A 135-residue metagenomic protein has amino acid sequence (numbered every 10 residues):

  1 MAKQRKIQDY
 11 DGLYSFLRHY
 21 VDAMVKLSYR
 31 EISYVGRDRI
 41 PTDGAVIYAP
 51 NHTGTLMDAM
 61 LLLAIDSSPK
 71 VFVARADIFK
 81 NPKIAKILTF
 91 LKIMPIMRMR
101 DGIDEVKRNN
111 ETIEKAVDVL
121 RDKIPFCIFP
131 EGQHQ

Functional and structural regions predicted by a protein language model:
M1-R5: A short, surface-exposed helix-loop junction/capping segment
I7-V21, V25-Q135: Soluble catalytic domains of membrane acyltransferases
